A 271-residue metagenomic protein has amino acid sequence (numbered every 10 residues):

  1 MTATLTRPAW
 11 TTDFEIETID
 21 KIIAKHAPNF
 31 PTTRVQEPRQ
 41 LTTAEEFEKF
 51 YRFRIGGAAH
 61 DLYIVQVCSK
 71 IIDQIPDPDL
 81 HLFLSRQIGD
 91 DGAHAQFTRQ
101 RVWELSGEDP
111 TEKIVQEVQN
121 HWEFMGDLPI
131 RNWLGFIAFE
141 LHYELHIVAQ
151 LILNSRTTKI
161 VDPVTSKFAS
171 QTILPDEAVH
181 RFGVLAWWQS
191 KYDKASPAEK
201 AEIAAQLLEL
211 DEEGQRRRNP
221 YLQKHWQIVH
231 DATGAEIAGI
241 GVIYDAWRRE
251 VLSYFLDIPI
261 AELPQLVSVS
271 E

Functional and structural regions predicted by a protein language model:
T2-E271: Non-heme di-metal
